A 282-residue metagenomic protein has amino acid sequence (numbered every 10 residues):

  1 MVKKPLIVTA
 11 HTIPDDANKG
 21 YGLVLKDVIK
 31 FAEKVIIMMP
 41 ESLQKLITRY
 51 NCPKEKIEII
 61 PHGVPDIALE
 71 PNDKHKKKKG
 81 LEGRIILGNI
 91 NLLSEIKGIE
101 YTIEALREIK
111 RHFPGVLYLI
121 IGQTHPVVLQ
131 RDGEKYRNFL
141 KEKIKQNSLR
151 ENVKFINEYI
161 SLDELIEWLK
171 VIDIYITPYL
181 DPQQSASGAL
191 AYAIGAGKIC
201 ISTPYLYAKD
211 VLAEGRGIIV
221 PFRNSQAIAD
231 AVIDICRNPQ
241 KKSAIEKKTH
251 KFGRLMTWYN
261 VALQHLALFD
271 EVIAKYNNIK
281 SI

Functional and structural regions predicted by a protein language model:
I36, L81-K97, I103-L106, Y118-I121: Conserved donor-binding/catalytic core segment of Leloir-type glycosyltransferases
E41, G63, T124: Carbohydrate-associated surface elements
L69-L81, I86, L140, K241: A short helix/loop element that forms part of the nucleotide-sugar donor recognition site in Leloir-type
D132-Y159, D163: Nucleotide-activated donor-binding/catalytic signature segment of Leloir-type glycosyltransferases, i.e., the conserved
F155, E167-Q184, K198: Acidic donor-binding loop of glycosyltransferase active sites
I194-S202: Short hydrophobic beta-strand element within catalytic cores of glycosyltransferases and related nucleotide-activated
E214, I218-S225, D234-P239: Conserved acidic donor-binding segment of nucleotide-sugar-dependent glycosyltransferases
K241-L255, L266-A267: A short, well-ordered alpha-helix in the C-terminal region of glycosyltransferases
